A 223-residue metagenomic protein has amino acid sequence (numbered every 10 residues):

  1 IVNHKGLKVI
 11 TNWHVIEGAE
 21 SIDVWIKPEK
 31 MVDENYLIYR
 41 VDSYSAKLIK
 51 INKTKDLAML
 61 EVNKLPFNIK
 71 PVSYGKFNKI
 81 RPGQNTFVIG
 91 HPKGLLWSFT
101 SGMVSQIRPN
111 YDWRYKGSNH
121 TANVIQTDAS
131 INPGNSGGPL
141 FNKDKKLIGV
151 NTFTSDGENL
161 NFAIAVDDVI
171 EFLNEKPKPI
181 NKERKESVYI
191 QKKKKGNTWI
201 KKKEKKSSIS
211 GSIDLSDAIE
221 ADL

Functional and structural regions predicted by a protein language model:
V2-T54, K64-L65: Catalytic-histidine neighborhood of serine endopeptidases, predominantly the chymotrypsin-like S1/PA family
K5-L7, G83, L140-K146: A glycine-centered beta-loop-beta connector
I10, F87, Q126: Conserved beta-strand segments that form the floor/walls of ligand-binding pockets within enzyme and binding domains
I16-E17, I80, F141: Short, well-ordered loop/turn sites that connect or cap secondary structure elements
A19-Y36, S45-A46, I69, P92-L96 (+1 more regions): C-terminal cap/linker of serine protease catalytic domains
K47-I49, N63-L96: Active-site substrate-binding loop(s) of clan PA
N63-V72, S98-I180: Active-site region of chymotrypsin-like
